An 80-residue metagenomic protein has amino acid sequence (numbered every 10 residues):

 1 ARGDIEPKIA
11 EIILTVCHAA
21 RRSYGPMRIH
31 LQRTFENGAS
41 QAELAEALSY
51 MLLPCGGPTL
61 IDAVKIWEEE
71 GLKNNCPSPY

Functional and structural regions predicted by a protein language model:
A1, H18-A19, E36, L52 (+1 more regions): Amphipathic alpha-helical interaction elements
A1-I9, E36, L60-Y80: Acidic, glycine/proline-rich low-complexity segments that act as flexible tails and inter-domain linkers
A10-Y24: Amphipathic, charged-and-aliphatic alpha-helical interface segments that function as noncatalytic docking
L14, R28-F35, A45-S49: Amphipathic alpha-helical segments within well-ordered protein domains
R21-R28, P58-I61: Short helix-capping/linker segments at secondary-structure and domain boundaries
A39: Winged helix-turn-helix DNA-binding recognition segment
A45-E69: C-terminal structural segments of small proteins and small subunits
